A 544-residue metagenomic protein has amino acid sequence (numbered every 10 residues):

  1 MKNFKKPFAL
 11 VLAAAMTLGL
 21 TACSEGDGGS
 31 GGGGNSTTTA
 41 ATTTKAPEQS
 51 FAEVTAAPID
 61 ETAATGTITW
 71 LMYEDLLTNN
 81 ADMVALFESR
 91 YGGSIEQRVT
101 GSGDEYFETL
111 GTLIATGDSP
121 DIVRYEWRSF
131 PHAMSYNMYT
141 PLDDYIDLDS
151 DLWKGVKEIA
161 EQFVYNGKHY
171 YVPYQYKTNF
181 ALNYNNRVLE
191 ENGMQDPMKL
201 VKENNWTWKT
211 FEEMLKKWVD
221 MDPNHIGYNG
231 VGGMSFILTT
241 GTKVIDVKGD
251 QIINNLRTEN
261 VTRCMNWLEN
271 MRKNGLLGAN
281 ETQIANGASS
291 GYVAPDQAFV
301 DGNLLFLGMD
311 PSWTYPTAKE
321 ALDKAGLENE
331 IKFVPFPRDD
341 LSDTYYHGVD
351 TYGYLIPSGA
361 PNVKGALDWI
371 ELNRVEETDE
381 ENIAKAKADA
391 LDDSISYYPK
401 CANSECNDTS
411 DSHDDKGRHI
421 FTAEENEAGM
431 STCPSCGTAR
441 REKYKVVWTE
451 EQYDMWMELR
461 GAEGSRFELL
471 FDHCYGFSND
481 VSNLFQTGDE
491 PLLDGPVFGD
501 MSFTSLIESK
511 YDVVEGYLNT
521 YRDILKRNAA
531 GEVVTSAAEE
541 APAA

Functional and structural regions predicted by a protein language model:
N3-G26: Sec-dependent N-terminal signal peptides of Gram-positive bacterial secreted proteins and lipoproteins
A9, C23-P131, E377-K385, I395-Y398 (+6 more regions): Conserved N-terminal structural module of periplasmic/extracytoplasmic solute-binding proteins
K45-T62, D104, W127-N179, K209 (+1 more regions): Hinge/lid segment of periplasmic solute-binding proteins
I59, G111-L113, P120-D121, D149-L189 (+3 more regions): A structural signal for short loop-to-beta-strand junctions that line the ligand-binding cleft of periplasmic/secreted
L86-G155, E191-G193, P197, A298 (+2 more regions): Extracytoplasmic "Venus flytrap"/periplasmic binding protein-like
V164-Y176, F180, T207-T262: Extracytoplasmic/periplasmic solute-binding protein
L215, D250-S289: Glycine-centered hinge/linker elements that transmit conformational signals in sensory and ligand-binding systems
L322-A402: Extracytoplasmic/periplasmic substrate-recognition and gating elements
